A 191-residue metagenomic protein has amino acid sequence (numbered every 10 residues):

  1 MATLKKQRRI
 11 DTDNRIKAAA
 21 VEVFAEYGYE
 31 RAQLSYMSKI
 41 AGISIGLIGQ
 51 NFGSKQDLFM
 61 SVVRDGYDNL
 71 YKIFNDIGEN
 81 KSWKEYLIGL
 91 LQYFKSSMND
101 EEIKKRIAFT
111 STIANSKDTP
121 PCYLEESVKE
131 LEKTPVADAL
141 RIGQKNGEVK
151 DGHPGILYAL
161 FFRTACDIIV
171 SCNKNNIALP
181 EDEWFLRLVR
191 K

Functional and structural regions predicted by a protein language model:
M1-D11: N-terminal intrinsically disordered/low-complexity leader segments
D11, R15, V23-D57, S61: Helix-turn-helix
E30, E148-H153: Short, charged helix-capping/linker segments at alpha-helix termini
S61, N75-E102, G155-F161: Hydrophobic alpha-helical connector segments
R64-L70: Short, basic, alpha-helical segments at the C-terminal edge of helix-turn-helix-like DNA-binding modules
Y71, N75, D118-N146: Amphipathic alpha-helical packing segments from all-alpha helical-bundle domains
I88-S96, K133-E148, A159-K191: C-terminal peripheral helix-coil segments that are non-catalytic and often amphipathic
M98-P120: Amphipathic alpha-helical segments used for helix-helix packing
